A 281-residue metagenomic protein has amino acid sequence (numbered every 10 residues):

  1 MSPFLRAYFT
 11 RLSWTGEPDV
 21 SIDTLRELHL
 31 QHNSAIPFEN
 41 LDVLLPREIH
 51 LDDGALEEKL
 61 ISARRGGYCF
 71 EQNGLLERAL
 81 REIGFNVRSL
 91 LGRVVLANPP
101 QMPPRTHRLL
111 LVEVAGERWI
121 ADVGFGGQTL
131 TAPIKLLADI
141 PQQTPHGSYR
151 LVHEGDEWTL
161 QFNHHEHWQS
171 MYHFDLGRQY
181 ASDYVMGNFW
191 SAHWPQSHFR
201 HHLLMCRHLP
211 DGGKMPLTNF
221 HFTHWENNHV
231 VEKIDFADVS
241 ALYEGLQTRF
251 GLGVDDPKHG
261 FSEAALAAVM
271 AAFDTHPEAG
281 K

Functional and structural regions predicted by a protein language model:
M1-G66, R81-P104, F125-K281: Mixed-charge, low-complexity segments
L76-L80: Hydrophobic alpha-helical packing residues
R108-L111: Short beta-strand scaffold segments in enzyme catalytic cores
A115-W119: Active-site beta-strand-loop-beta-strand hairpin of nuclease catalytic cores that positions key catalytic residues
A121-V123: Beta-strand scaffold of nucleotide-dependent catalytic cores
